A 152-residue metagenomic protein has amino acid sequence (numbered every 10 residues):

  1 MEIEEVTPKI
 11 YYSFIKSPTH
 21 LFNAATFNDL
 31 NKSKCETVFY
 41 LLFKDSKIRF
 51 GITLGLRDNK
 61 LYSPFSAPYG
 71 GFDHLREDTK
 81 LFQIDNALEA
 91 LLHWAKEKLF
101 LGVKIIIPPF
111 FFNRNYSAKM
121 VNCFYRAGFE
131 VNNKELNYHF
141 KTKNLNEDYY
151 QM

Functional and structural regions predicted by a protein language model:
M1-F27, Y149-M152: Short amphipathic alpha-helix that is part of the acyltransferase structural core
M1-I3, S117-M152: Acyltransferase donor/substrate-recognition loop-hinge adjacent to the catalytic core
T26-L30, R126: Short, P/G- and charge-enriched loop/turn segments at secondary-structure junctions
N31-A95: Conserved donor-binding loop and adjoining core beta-sheet/short helix segment in diverse acyl/aminoacyl transferases
K80, F111-S117: Acidic-and-aromatic substrate-binding clefts and catalytic sites of carbohydrate-active enzymes
N86, H93-L99, A127-V131: Short, charge-rich binding segments
K98-F110: Conserved GNAT acetyl-CoA-binding A-motif
P108-N113, L145-N146: Short, internal active-site loops enriched in acidic
